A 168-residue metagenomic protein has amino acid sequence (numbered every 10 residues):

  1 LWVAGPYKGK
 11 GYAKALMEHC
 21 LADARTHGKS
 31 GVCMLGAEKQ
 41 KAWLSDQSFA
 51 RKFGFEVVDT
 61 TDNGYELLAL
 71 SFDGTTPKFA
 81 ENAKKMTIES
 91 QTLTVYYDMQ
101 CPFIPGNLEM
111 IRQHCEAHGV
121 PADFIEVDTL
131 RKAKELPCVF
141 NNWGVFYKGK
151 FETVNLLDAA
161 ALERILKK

Functional and structural regions predicted by a protein language model:
V3, G9-A24: Conserved acetyl-CoA-binding loop-helix of GNAT-fold acetyltransferases
A24-A42: Conserved GNAT acetyl-CoA-binding A-motif
L35-G36, R51-L68, E152: Conserved catalytic-core motifs of GNAT/GCN5-like acyltransferases
D46-A50: Conserved active-site tyrosine of GNAT-family acetyltransferases
D62-K85: C-terminal "cap" of GNAT-fold acetyltransferases
N82-A117: Local sequence-structure signature of Cys/Sec-based thiol-disulfide redox active-site neighborhoods
P137-F146: Structural micro-motif
Y147-K168: Non-catalytic, surface beta->alpha helical segment in thiol-disulfide oxidoreductase systems
